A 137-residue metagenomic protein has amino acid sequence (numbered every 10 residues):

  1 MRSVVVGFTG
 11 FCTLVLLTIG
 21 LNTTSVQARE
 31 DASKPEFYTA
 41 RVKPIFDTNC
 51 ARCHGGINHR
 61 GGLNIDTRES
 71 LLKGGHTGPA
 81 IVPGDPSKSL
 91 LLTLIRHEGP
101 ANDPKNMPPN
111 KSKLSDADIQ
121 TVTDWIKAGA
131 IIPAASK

Functional and structural regions predicted by a protein language model:
M1-V5: Positively charged n-region of N-terminal signal peptides that target proteins for export
V6-T9, P35-E36: Short non-domain terminal segments
F8-N22: Bacterial N-terminal signal peptides
G20-K137: Aromatic- and Gly/Pro-enriched helix-to-coil junctions and flexible linker segments
